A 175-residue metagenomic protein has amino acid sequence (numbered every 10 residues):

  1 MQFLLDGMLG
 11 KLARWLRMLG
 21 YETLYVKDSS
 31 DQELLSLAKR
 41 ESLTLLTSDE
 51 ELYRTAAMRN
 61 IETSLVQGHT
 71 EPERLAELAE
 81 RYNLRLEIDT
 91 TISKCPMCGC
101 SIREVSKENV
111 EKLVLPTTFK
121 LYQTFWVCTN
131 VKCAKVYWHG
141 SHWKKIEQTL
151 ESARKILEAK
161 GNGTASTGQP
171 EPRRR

Functional and structural regions predicted by a protein language model:
M1-L19, T124, K135-A153, L157-E158: Extended interfacial segments that mediate partner engagement and assembly in macromolecular machines
M1-T90: Long, charged N-terminal interaction/targeting segments
R40, L150-P172: Short, intrinsically disordered terminal segments enriched in charged and Pro/Gly residues
D89-I92, Y122, V127: Processing junctions and N-termini across compartments
C95-C98, C128-N130: Short cysteine-rich clusters marking metal-coordination/redox-active sites
P96-C100, E104-E111: Active-site/ligand-binding-proximal alpha/beta "capping" segment
C100-E104, C133-W138: Short functional micro-motifs and their immediate structural scaffolds
K112-F125: Short linker/helix segments within small regulatory modules
